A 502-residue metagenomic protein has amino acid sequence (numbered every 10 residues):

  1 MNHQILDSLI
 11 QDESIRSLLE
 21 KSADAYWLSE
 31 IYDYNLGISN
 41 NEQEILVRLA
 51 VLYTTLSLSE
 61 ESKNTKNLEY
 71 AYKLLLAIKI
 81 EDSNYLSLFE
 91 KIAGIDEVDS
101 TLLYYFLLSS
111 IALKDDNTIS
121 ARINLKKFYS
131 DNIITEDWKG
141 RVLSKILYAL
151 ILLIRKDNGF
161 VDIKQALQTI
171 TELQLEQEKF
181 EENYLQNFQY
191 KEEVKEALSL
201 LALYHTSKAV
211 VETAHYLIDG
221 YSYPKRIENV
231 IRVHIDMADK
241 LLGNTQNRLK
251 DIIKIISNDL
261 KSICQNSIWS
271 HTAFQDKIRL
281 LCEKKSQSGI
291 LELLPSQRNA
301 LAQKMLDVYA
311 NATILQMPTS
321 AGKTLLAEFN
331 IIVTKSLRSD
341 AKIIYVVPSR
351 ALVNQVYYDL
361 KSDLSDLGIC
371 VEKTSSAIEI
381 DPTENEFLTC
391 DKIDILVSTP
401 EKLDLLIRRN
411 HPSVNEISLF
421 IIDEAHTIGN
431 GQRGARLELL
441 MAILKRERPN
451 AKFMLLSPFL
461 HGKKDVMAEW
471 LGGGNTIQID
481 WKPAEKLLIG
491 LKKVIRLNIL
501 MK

Functional and structural regions predicted by a protein language model:
M1-K502: N-terminal helicase ATP-binding lobe
